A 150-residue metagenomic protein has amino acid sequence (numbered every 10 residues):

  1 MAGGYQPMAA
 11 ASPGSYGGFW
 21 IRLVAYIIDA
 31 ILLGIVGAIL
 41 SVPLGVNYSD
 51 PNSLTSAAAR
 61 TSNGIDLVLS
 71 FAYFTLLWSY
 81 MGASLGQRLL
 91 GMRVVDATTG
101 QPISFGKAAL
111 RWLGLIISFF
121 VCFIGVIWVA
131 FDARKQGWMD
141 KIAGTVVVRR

Functional and structural regions predicted by a protein language model:
M1-F123, K141-G144, V148-R150: Short, small/hydrophobic-residue-rich motifs at membrane-helix boundaries and re-entrant hairpins of integral membrane
V46-S49, A130-K135: Short alpha-helical linear motifs
V121-A133: Glycine-rich flap/beta-hairpin and adjacent strands of clan AA aspartyl proteases
